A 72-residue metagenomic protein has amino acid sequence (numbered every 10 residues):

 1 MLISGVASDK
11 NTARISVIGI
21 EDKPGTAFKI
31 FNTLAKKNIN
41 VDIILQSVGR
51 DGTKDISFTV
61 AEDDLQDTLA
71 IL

Functional and structural regions predicted by a protein language model:
M1-L72: A conserved regulatory-domain signal marking ACT and ACT-like small-molecule sensing domains and adjacent regulatory
